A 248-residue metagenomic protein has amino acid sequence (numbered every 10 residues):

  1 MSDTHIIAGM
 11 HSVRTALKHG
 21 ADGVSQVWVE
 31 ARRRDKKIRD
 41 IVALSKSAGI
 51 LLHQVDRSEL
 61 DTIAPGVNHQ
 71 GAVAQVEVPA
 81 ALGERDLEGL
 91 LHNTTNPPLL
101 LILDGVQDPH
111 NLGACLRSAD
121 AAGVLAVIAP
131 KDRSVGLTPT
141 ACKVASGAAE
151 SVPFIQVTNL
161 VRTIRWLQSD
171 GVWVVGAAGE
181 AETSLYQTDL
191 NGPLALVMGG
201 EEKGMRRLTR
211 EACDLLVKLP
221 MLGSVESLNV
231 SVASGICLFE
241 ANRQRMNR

Functional and structural regions predicted by a protein language model:
M1-L90: N-terminal positively charged helical leader segments and presequences
G9, N111, A119, V174 (+3 more regions): Conserved RecA-like P-loop NTPase ATPase core
T15-K18, D22-G23, V29, I38 (+2 more regions): RNA substrate-binding interface of SAM-dependent RNA methyltransferases
L44, S118, W166, L208-T209: Hydrophobic/aromatic ligand-binding patch that stacks against planar heteroaromatic rings of cofactors or nucleotides
S58-I63, A80-L82, L160-I164, T183 (+1 more regions): A short acidic, often aromatic-flanked loop/helix-cap motif at beta-alpha or helix-coil junctions that lines enzyme
I63-E77, A145-A148, P153-V157, N191-G199: Short basic, glycine-rich beta-strand/loop surfaces that mediate nucleic-acid
A121, T140-A148, R207-R248: Structured adenosyl-cofactor binding patch, chiefly the S-adenosyl-L-methionine
V175-S231: Active-site/ligand-binding-proximal alpha/beta "capping" segment
